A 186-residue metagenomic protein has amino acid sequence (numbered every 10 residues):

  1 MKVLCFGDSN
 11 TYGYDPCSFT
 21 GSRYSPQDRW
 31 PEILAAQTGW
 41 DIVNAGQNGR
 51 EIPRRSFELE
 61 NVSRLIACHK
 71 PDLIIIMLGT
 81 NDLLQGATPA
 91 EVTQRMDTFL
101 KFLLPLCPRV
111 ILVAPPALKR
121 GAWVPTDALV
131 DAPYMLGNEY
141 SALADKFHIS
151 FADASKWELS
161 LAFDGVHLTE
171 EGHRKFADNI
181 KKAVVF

Functional and structural regions predicted by a protein language model:
M1-E51, S63-K70, R174: Serine-esterase "nucleophile elbow" of acetyl-processing enzymes
R29-Q37, L59-F186: Alpha-helical cap/lid subdomain in secreted, periplasmic, or secretory-pathway luminal O-acyl-processing enzymes
R54: Catalytic histidine-centered segment of alpha/beta-hydrolase-like enzymes
